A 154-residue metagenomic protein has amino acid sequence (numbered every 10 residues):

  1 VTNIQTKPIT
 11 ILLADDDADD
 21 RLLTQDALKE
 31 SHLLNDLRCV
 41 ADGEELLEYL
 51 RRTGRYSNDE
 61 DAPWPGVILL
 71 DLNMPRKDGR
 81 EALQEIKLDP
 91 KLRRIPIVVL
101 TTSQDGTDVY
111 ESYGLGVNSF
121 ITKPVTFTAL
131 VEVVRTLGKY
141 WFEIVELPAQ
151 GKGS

Functional and structural regions predicted by a protein language model:
V1-L12, A18-R38, D42-L47, R51 (+2 more regions): Non-catalytic signal-transmission and effector/linker regions of two-component phosphorelay proteins
L72-M74: Receiver (REC) domain active-site loop signature in two-component systems and cognate sites in sensor histidine kinases
R76-K77, I86, T107: Hydrophobic residue at a beta-alpha junction that N-caps the helix immediately following a catalytic beta-strand/loop
T102-Q104: Short, conserved "switch-loop" micro-motifs in signal-transduction and mechanochemical regulators
N118: Short, glycine/charged-rich "phosphate-handling" switch motifs in NTP-dependent and phosphotransfer domains
K123: A Lys-centered signature of the CheY-like receiver
